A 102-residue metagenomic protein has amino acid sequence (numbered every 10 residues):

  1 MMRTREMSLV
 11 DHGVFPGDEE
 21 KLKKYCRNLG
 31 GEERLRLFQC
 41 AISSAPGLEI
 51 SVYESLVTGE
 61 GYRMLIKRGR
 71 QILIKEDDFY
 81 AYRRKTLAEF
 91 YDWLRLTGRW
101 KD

Functional and structural regions predicted by a protein language model:
M1-S44, I72-K75, L94-D102: N-terminal interaction/assembly modules
S43-M64: Short amphipathic alpha helix immediately N-terminal
V57-E60, K67, Q71, G98: A sequence-level detector of short, solvent-exposed, charge-rich linear segments
I66-K85: Short, basic interhelical loop/turn and adjoining N-cap of the next helix at nucleic-acid- or acidic-partner-contacting
F79-T97: DNA major-groove recognition helices of helix-turn-helix
